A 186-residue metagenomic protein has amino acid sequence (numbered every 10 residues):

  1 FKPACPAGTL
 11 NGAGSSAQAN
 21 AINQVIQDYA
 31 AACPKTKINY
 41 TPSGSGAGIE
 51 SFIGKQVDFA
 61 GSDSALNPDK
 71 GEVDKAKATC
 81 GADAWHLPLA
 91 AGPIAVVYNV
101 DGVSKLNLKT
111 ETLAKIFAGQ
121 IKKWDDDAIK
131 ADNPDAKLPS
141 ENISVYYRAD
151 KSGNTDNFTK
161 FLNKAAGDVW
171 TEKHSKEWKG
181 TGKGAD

Functional and structural regions predicted by a protein language model:
F1-K130: N-terminal segment of the mature folded domain
L10-A13, Y40, Y146, K179-K183: Conserved short-loop catalytic and cofactor-binding motifs
I49, K151-D186: Ligand-binding pocket segment of bilobal, Venus flytrap-like solute-binding proteins
N99-D101, A136-V145, H174-T181: Flexible glycine/proline-enriched surface loops and loop-helix/loop-strand junctions
P134-F161: Non-catalytic, conformational "gating/processing" segments within enzyme and secreted inhibitor domains
